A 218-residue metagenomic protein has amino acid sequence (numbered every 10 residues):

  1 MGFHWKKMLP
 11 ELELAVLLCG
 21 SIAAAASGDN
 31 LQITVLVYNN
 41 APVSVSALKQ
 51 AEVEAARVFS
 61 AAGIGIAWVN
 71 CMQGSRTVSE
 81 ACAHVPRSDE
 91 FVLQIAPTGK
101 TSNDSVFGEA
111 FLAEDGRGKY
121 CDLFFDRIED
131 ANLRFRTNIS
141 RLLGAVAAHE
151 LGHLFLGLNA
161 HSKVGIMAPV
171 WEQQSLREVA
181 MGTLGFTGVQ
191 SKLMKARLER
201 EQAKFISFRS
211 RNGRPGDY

Functional and structural regions predicted by a protein language model:
M1-M8: N-terminal secretory signal peptides that target proteins for export/translocation
P10-S21: Bacterial N-terminal signal peptides
L14-V16, H153-L156: Hydrophobic side chains within alpha-helical segments
A24-G28: Boundary at the C-terminal end of the N-terminal hydrophobic targeting segment
D29-L36, I66, D89-V92, V164: Hydrophobic beta-strand segments of well-ordered beta-sheets in folded domains
L36-V53, A113-T137, R141-L142, L158-Y218: Metalloprotease/metallohydrolase-associated module, dominated by Zn2+-dependent proteases
V45-L154, A160: Metzincin-family zinc-dependent endopeptidase catalytic domain
